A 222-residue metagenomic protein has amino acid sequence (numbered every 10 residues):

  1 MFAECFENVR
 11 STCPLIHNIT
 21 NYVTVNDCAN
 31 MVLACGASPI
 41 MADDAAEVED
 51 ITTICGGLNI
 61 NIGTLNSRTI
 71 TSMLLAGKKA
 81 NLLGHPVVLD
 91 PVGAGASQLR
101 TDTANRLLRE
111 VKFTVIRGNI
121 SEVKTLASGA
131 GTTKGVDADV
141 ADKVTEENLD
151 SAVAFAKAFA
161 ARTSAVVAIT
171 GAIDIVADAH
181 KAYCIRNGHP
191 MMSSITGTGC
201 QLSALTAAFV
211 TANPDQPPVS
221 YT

Functional and structural regions predicted by a protein language model:
M1-M41: Glycine-rich phosphate/adenosyl-contacting loop at the front of the ribokinase-like
R10-L15, A179-M192: Glycine/charged-rich beta-loop-alpha catalytic/anionic-binding loops adjacent to active sites
C35-L83: Active-site cofactor/substrate anionic-group-binding motifs, chiefly glycine- and Lys/Arg-rich phosphate-binding loops
P39, V87-V88, V167: Hydrophobic beta-strand scaffold residues
S72, G77-R109, F113-V115: Glycine/small-residue-rich loop that forms an oxyanion/phosphate-binding "nest" at active or ligand-binding sites
R100-A182: Conserved phosphate/ATP/ADP-binding segment of small-molecule kinases
H189-T206, P218: Short glycine/threonine-rich catalytic loop with a Thr-x-Gly-x-Asp
Y221-T222: Conserved small/polar residues in nucleotide/adenosyl-binding loops
